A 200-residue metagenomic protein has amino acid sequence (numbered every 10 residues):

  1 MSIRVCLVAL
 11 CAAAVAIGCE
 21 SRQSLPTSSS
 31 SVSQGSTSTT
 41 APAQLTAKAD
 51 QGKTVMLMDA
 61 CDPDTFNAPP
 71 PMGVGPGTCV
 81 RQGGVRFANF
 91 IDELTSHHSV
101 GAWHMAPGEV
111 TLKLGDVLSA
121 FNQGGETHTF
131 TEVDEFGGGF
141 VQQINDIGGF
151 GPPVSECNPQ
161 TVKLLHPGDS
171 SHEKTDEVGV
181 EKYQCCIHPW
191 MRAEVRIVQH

Functional and structural regions predicted by a protein language model:
M1-I17: Sec-dependent bacterial lipoprotein signal peptides
C19-H200: Extracytoplasmic copper-binding redox domains, predominantly the cupredoxin/blue-copper superfamily
